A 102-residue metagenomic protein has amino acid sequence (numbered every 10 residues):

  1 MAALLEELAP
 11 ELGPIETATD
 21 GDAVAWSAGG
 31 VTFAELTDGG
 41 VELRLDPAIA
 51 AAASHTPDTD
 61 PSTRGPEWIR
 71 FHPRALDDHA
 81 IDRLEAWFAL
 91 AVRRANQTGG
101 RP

Functional and structural regions predicted by a protein language model:
M1-P102: Charge-dense, helix-prone N-terminal extensions
